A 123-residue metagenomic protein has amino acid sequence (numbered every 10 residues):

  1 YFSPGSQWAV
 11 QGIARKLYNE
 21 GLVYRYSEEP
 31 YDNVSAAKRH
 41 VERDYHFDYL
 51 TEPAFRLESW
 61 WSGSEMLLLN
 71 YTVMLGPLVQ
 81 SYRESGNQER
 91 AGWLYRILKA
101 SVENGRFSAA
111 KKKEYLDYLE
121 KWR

Functional and structural regions predicted by a protein language model:
Y1-R123: ER/secretory pathway lumenal C-terminal domains and tails of membrane proteins involved in glycoprotein biogenesis
